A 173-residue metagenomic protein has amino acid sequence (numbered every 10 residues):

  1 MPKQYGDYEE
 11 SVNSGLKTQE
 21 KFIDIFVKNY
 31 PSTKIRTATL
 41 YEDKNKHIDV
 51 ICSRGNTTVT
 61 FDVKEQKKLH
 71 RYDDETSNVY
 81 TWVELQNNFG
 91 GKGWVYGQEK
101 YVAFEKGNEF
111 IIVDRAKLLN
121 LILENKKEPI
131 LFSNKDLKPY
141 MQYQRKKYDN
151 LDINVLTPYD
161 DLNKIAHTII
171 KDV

Functional and structural regions predicted by a protein language model:
M1-K44, K67, D74: Acidic-basic catalytic patches of nuclease active cores, encompassing PD-(D/E)XK and other metal-cofactor nuclease
K3-E10, T37, K64-A116: Catalytic cores of nucleic-acid endonucleases
G6-D7, G107-V173: Non-catalytic C-terminal interaction segments of nucleic acid-processing enzymes
E42, I51-S53, G93-V95: Short, conserved, surface-exposed binding loops centered on an aromatic residue
N45-H47, N56-T60, Y96-E99: Short connector loops at helix/strand junctions that flank enzyme active sites, especially segments positioning acidic
V50-C52, T57-L69: Conserved catalytic cores of phosphodiester-cleaving nucleases, focusing on short active-site segments
I51, K64, Q86, L151-N154 (+1 more regions): Intrinsically disordered, low-complexity regions of eukaryotic proteins
